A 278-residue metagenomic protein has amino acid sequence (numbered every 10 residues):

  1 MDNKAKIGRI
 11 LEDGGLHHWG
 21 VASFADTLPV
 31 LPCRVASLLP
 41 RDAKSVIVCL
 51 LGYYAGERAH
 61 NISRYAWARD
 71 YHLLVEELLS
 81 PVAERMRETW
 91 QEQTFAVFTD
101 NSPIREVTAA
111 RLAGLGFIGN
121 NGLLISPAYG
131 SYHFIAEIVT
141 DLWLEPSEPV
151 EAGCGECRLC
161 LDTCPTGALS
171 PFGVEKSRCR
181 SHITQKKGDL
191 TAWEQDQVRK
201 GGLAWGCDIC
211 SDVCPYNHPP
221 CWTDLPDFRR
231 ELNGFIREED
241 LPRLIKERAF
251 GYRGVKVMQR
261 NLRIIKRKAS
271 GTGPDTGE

Functional and structural regions predicted by a protein language model:
M1-G153: Auxiliary alpha/beta "docking" domains used to position bulky ligands
P146-G155, Q195-C207: Immediate flanking context of iron-sulfur cluster ligation sites
L159-T184, G201-F228: Iron-sulfur cluster-binding cysteine motifs and their immediate structural context in ferredoxin-like electron-transfer
R178-Q195, R229-L244: Short microdomains enriched in Cys/His and/or Lys/Arg
P242-R243, G271-E278: Amphipathic alpha-helical scaffolding segments comprising HEAT/armadillo-like alpha-solenoid repeats
P242-R253: Acidic, Ser/Thr- and Gly/Pro-rich intrinsically disordered linkers and low-complexity segments that flank or connect
Y252-A269: Long, compositionally biased charged/polar accessory segments in the mid-to-C-terminal portions of proteins
